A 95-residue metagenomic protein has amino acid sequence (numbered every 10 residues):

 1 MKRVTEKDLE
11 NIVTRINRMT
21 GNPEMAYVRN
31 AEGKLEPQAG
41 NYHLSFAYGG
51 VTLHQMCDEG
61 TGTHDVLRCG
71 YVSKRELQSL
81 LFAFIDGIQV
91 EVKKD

Functional and structural regions predicted by a protein language model:
M1-N41, C57-S79, A83, E91 (+1 more regions): Negatively charged, low-complexity tracts enriched in Asp/Glu with abundant Ser/Thr
S45-A47: Short beta-strand micro-motifs enriched in acidic
V51-T52: Hydrophobic residues embedded in beta-strands of well-ordered beta-sheets
